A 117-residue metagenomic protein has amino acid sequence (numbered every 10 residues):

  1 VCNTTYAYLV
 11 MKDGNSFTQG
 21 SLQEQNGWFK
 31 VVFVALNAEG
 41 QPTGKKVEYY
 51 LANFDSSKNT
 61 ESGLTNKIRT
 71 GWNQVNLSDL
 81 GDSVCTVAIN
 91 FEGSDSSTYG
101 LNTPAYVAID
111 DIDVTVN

Functional and structural regions predicted by a protein language model:
V1-T4, F29-V31: Hydrophobic, aliphatic-enriched repeat segments that assemble into extended interaction scaffolds in large eukaryotic
C2-A7, G14-T18, L36-A38: Solvent-exposed strand-to-loop "edge" motifs in beta-rich extracellular domains
A7-Y8, S96: Short, solvent-exposed loop/turn segments at secondary-structure junctions
L9-V31: Short coil-to-beta strand junction motifs in C2/discoidin
V31-N117: Terminal, low-complexity interaction segments
